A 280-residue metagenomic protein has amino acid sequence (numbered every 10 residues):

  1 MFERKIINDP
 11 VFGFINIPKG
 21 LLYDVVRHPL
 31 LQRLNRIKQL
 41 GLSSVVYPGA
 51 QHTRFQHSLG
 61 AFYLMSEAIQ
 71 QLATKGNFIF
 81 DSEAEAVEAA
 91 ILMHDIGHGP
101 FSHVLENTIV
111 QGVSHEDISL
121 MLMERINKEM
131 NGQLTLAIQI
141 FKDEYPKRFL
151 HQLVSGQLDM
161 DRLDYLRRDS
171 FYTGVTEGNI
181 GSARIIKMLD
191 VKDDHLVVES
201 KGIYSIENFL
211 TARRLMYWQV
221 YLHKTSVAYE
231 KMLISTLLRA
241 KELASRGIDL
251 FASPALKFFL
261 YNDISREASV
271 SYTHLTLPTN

Functional and structural regions predicted by a protein language model:
V25, R33-L59, E106, K147-F149 (+1 more regions): Active-site flanking loop/helix segments enriched in acidic
V46-A86: Alpha-helical phosphate/pyrophosphate-handling elements in metalloenzyme active cores
G60-M65, S114-N127: An active-site-proximal "capping" alpha-helix that borders the catalytic cofactor pocket
A61, E83-H103, S119, L233: His-Asp-centered metal-binding catalytic motifs of divalent-metal-dependent phosphohydrolases/nucleases
F78-I91, L136, I140-E144, R148-F149 (+1 more regions): Alpha-helical scaffolds flanking conserved acidic
R125-L215, L222-T225: Histidine/acidic-rich helix-loop-helix segments that form or flank divalent-metal centers in metalloenzyme catalytic
I206-F259: A conserved active-site cap/scaffold subdomain adjacent to cofactor or substrate pockets
T273-T279: Conserved small/polar residues in nucleotide/adenosyl-binding loops
